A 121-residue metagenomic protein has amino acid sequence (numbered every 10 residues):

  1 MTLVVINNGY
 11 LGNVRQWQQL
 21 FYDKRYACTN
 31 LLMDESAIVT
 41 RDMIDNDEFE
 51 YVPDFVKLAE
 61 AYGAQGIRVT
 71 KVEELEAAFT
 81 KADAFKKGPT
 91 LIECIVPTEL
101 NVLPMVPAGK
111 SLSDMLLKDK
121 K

Functional and structural regions predicted by a protein language model:
M1-K121: Thiamine diphosphate
